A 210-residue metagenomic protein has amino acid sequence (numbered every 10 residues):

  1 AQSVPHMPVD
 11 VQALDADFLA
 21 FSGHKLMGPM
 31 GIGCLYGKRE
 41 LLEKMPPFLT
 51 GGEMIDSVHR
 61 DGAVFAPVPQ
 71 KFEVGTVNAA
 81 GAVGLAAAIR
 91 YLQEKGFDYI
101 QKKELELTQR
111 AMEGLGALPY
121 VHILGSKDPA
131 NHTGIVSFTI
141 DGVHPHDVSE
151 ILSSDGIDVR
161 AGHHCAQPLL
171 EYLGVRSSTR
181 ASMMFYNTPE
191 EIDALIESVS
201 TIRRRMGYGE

Functional and structural regions predicted by a protein language model:
A1-E210: Pyridoxal 5′-phosphate
